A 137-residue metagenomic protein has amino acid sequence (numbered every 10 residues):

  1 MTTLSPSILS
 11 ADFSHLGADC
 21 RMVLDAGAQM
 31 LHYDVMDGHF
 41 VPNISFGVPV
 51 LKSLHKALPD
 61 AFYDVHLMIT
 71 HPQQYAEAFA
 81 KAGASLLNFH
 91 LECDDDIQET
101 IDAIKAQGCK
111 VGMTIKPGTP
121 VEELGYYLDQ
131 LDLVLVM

Functional and structural regions predicted by a protein language model:
M1-N88, E92-E99, A103-M113, L124-L131: Conserved N-terminal beta1-alpha1 strand-loop-helix module at the mouth
K116: Residue-level recognition of the GNAT/N-acetyltransferase active site
L133-M137: Active-site rim beta-loop-alpha module in soluble metabolic enzymes
